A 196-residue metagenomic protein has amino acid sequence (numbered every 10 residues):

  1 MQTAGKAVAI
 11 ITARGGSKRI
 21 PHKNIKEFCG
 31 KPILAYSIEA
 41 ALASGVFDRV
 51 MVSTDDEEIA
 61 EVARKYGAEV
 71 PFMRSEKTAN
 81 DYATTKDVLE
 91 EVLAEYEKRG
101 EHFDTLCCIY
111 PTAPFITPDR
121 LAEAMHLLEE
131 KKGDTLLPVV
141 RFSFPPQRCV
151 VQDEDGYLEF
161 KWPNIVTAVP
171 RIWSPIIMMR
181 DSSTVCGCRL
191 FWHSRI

Functional and structural regions predicted by a protein language model:
T3-S53: N-terminal glycine-rich phosphate-binding loop and ensuing alpha1 helix
A9, V52, C108, T135-P138: Structural beta-sheet core signal
G15-S17, P111-P114: Short glycine-rich anion-binding loops that position phosphate/pyrophosphate groups of nucleotides and phosphorylated
L42, E97-K98, E129: Residue-level signal for alpha-helix termini/capping positions
F47, E101-F103, K132-G133: Short, high-confidence coil segments that cap the C-terminus of an alpha-helix and link into the following beta-strand
E58-C107, I116, E123: Short phosphate-binding loop-to-helix
T85-D87, P114-I196: Conserved core of the sugar-phosphate nucleotidyltransferase
